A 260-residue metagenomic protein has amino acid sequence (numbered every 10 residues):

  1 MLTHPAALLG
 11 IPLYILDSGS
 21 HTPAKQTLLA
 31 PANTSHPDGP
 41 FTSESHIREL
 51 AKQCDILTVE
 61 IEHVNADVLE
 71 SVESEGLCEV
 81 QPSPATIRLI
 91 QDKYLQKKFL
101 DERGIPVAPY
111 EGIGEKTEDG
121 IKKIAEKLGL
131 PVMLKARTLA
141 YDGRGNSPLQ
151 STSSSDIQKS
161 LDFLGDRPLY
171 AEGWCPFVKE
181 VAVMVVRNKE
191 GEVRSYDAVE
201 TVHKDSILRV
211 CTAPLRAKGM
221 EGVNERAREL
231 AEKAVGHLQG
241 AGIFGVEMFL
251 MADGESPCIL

Functional and structural regions predicted by a protein language model:
M1-K98, K116-D119: ATP-binding N-terminal substructure of ATP-dependent carboxylate-amine bond-forming enzymes
E49-L50, F99, K123-I124, K159-F163 (+1 more regions): CheY-like receiver
I56-V59, P82, A108-E111, Y170-E172: Short catalytic-loop micro-motif centered on adjacent basic/acidic residues
E62-V64, R137-L139, V186: Short glycine-rich anion-binding loops that position phosphate/pyrophosphate groups of nucleotides and phosphorylated
E75-C78, P82-Q150: A conserved helix-loop-beta module that forms one wall/lid of the active-site cleft in ATP-utilizing catalytic domains
L149-G254: Internal nucleotide-binding/catalytic subdomain
E255-L260: A short beta-strand motif that forms the metal-chelation/ATP-contact edge of phosphoryl-transfer active sites
